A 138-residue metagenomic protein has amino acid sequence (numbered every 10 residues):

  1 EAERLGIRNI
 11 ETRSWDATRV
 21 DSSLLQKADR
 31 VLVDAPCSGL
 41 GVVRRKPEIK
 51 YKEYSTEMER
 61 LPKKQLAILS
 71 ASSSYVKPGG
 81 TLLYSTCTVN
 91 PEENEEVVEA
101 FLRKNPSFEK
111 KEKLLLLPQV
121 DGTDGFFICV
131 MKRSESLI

Functional and structural regions predicted by a protein language model:
E1-I138: S-adenosylmethionine
